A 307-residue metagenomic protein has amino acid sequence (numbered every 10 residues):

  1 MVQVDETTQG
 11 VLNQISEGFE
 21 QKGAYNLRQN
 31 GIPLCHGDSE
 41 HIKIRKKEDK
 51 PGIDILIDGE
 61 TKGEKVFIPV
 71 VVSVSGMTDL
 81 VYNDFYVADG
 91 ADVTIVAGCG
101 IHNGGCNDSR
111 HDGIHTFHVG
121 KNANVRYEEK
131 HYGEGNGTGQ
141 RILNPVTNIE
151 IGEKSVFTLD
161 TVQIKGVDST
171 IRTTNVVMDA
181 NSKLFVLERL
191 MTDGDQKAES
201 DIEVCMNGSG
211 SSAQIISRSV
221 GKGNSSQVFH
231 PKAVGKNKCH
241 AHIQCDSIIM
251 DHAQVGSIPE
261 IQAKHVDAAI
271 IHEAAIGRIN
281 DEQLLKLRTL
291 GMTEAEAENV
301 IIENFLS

Functional and structural regions predicted by a protein language model:
M1-E48: Short, Gly/Pro- and small/polar-rich lid/capping loops
Y25-N26, L34-L285, T289-M292, I302-S307: Conserved beta-strand/loop scaffold segments within soluble protein domains that form the structured core and edges
